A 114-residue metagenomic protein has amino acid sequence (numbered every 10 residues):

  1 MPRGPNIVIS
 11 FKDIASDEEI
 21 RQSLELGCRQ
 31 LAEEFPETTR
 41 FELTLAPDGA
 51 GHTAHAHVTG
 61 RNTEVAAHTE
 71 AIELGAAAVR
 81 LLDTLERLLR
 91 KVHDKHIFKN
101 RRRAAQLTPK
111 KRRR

Functional and structural regions predicted by a protein language model:
M1-R114: N-terminal, polar/charged subdomain of small-to-medium soluble alpha/beta proteins
